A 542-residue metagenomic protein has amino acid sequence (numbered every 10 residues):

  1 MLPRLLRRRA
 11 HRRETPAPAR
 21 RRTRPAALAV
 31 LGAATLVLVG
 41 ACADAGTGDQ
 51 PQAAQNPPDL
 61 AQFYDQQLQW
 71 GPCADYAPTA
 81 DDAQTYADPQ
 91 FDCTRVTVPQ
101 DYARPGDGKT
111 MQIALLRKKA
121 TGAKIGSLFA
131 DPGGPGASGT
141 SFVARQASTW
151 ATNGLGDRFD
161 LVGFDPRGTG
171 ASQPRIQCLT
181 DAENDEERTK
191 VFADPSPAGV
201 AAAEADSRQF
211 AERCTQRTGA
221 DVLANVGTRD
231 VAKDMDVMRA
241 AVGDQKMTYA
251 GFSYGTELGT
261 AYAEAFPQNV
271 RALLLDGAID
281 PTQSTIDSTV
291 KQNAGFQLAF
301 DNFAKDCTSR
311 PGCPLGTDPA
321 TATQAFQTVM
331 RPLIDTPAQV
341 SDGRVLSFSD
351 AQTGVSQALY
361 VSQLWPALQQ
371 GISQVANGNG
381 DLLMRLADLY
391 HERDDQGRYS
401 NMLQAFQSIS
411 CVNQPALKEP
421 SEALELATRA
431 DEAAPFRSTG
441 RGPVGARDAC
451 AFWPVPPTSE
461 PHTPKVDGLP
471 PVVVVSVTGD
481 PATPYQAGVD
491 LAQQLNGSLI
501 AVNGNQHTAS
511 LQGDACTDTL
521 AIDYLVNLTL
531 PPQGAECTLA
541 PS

Functional and structural regions predicted by a protein language model:
L2-R9, R13, A19-V30, C42-F192 (+4 more regions): Catalytic-loop region of hydrolases
V37-A41: C-terminal motif of bacterial Sec signal peptides marking the signal peptidase cleavage site
A61-Q62, T323-L469, G513, T519: Alpha/beta-hydrolase fold active-site neighborhood
Q177-V191, A263-A325, Q370-D395: A catalytic-pocket lid/entrance helix-loop region that shapes and gates access to the active site across common
R217, A232-K246: Conserved acidic catalytic loop of the alpha/beta-hydrolase fold
D244-Y254: Alpha/beta-hydrolase fold nucleophile elbow
G468, V473-S476: Short beta-strand/loop motif that positions the catalytic acidic residue of the alpha/beta-hydrolase fold
P481-Q486: Conserved alpha/beta-hydrolase "acid-adjacent" motif
